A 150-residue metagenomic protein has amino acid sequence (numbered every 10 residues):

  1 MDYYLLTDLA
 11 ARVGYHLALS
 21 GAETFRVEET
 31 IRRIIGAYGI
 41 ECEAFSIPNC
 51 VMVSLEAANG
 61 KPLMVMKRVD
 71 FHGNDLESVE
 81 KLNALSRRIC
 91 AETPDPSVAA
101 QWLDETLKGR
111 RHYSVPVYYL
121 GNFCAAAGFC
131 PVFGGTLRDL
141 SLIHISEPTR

Functional and structural regions predicted by a protein language model:
M1-D95: Soluble N-terminal domains of membrane-associated systems
G36, F45, G121-N122, F133: Solvent-exposed alpha-helices and their adjacent loops that cap or buttress functional pockets in soluble metabolic
Q101-N122: Cytosolic-side membrane-insertion boundary helix
G121-F129, S146: Hydrophobic, membrane-inserted alpha-helices
C130-R138: Helix-coil boundary and interhelical linker segments in multi-pass alpha-helical membrane proteins
S141-R150: Residue-level detector of conserved catalytic or cofactor/ligand-binding positions in enzyme active sites
